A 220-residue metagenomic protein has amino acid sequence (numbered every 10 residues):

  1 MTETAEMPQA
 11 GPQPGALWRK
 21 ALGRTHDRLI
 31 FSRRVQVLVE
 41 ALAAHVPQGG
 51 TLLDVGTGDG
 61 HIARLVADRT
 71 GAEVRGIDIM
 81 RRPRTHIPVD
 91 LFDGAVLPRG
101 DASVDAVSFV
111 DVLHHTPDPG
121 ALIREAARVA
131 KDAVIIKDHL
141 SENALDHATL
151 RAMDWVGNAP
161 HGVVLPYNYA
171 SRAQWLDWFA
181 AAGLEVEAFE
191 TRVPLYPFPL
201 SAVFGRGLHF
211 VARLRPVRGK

Functional and structural regions predicted by a protein language model:
G15-Q36: Class I SAM-dependent methyltransferase Rossmann-like catalytic core, especially the SAM/SAH-binding loop
I30-Q48: Conserved alpha-helix/loop element of class I SAM-dependent methyltransferases that forms part of the SAM/SAH-binding
A41, R64, H139-P199: C-terminal alpha-helical "lid/dimerization" subdomain adjacent to the S-adenosyl-L-methionine
G49-G58: Conserved class I S-adenosyl-L-methionine
D59-V96: Class I SAM-dependent methyltransferase SAM/SAH-binding core
S108: A conserved beta-strand element that flanks and buttresses the S-adenosyl-L-methionine
T116-E125: A short, conserved alpha-helix within the catalytic core of class I
D132-H139: Conserved beta-strand signature within the Rossmann-like core of class I S-adenosyl-L-methionine
